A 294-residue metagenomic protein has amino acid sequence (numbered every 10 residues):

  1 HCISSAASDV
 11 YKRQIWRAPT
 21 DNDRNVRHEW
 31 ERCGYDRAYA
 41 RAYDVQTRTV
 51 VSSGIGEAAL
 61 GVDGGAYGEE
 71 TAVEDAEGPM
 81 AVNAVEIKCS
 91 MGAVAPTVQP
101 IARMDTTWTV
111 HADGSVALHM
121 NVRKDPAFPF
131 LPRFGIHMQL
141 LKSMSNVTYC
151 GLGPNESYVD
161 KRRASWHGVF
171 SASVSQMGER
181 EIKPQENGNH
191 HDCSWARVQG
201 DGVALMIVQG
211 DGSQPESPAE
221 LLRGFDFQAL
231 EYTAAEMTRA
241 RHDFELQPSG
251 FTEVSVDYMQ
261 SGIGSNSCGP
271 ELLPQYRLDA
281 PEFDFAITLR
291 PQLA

Functional and structural regions predicted by a protein language model:
S4-A294: Beta-strand/loop-rich accessory regions of lumenal/periplasmic or secreted enzymes, predominantly carbohydrate-active
